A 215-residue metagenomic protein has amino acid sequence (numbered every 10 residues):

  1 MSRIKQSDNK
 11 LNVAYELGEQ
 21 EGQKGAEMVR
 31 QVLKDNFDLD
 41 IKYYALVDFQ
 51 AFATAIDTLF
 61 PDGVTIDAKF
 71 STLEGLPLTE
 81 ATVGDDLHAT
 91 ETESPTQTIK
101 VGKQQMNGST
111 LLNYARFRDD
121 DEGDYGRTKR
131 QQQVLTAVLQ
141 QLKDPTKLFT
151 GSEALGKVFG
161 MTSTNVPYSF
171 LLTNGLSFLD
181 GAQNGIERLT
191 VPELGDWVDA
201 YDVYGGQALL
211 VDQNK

Functional and structural regions predicted by a protein language model:
M1-K215: Non-catalytic, solvent-exposed segments at the cell envelope interface
